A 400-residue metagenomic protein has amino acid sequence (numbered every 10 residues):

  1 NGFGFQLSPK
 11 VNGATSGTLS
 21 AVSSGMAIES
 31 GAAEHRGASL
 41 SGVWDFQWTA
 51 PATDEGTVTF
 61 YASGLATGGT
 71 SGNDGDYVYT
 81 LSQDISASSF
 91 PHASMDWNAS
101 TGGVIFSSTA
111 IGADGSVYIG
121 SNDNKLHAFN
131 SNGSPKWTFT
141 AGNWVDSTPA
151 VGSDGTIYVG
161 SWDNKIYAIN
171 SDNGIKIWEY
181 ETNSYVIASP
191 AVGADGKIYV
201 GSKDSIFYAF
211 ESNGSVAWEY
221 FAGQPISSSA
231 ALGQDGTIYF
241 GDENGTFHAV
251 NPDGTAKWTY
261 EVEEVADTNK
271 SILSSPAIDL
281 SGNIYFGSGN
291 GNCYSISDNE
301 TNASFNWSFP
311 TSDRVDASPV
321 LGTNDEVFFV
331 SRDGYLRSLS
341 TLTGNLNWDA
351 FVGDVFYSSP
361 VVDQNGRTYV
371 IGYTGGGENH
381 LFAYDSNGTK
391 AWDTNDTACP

Functional and structural regions predicted by a protein language model:
N1-A21: Low-complexity, serine/threonine/proline/glycine-rich extracellular segments that form mucin-like
S23-S41: Extended, solvent-exposed segments with strong compositional bias
G42-T53: Short, hydrophobic beta-strand segments
P51-T53, S63-T67: Beta-strand-rich extracellular modules
G56-F60: Exposed beta-strand face motif in extracellular beta-rich ectodomains
T67-N73: Short, solvent-exposed loop/turn segments at the edges of extracellular beta-sandwich modules
D74-S89: Short beta-strand elements
S88-P400: Extracytoplasmic/lumenal domain signature
